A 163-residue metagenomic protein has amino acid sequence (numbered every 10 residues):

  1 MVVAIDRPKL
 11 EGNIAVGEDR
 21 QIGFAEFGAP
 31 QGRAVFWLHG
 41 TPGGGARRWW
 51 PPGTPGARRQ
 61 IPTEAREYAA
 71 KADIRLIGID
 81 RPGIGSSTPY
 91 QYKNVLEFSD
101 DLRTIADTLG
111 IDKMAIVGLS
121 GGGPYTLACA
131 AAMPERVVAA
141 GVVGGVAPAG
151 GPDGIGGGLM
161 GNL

Functional and structural regions predicted by a protein language model:
V2-E26: N-terminal cap/lid segment of alpha/beta-hydrolase-fold proteins
R20-T88: Conserved HGGG/HGGXW glycine-rich cap/lid loop of the alpha/beta-hydrolase fold
E97-A115: Conserved acidic catalytic loop of the alpha/beta-hydrolase fold
I116-G118, V143: Short beta-strand immediately N-terminal to the catalytic nucleophile in serine-hydrolase-like folds
G118-G122, T126: Gly/Ala-rich beta-loop-alpha elbow adjacent to hydrolase catalytic centers
A128-A132: Active-site signature of alpha/beta-hydrolase-fold catalytic machinery across serine- and Asp/Cys-nucleophile hydrolases
A140-L163: Flexible "cap/lid" loop of the alpha/beta hydrolase fold
